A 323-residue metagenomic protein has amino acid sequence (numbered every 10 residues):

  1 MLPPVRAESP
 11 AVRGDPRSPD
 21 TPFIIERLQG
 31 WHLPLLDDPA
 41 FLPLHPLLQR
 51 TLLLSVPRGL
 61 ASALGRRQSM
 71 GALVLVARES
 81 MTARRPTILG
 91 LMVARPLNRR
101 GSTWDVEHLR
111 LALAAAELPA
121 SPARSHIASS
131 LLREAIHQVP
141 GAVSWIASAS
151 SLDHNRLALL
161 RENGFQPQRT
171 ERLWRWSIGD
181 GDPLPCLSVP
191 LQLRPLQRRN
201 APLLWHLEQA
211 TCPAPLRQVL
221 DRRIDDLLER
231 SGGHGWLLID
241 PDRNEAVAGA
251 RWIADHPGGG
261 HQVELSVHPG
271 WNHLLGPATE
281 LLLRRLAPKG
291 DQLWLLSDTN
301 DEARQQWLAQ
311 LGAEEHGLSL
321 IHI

Functional and structural regions predicted by a protein language model:
V5-M92, N163-G259: Amide-forming acyltransferase catalytic core, primarily the GNAT-like/NAT-type and related acyltransferase folds
G71-E79, T87, V93-W104, H108-A116: Active-site-proximal cofactor/substrate-binding loop regions of enzyme domains
G101-S121, G258-W271: Conserved acetyl-CoA binding element of GNAT-fold acetyltransferases
W104-V106, L132-I136, R172-R175, H261-L265: Short, structured motif recognition centered on aromatic/hydrophobic residues
L118-H137, E162, N272-A287: Conserved acetyl-CoA-binding loop-helix of GNAT-fold acetyltransferases
V139-A149, P288-D298: Conserved GNAT acetyl-CoA-binding A-motif
S151-R169, T299-G317: Conserved active-site alpha-helix within GNAT-family acetyltransferase domains
I321-I323: Conserved small/polar residues in nucleotide/adenosyl-binding loops
